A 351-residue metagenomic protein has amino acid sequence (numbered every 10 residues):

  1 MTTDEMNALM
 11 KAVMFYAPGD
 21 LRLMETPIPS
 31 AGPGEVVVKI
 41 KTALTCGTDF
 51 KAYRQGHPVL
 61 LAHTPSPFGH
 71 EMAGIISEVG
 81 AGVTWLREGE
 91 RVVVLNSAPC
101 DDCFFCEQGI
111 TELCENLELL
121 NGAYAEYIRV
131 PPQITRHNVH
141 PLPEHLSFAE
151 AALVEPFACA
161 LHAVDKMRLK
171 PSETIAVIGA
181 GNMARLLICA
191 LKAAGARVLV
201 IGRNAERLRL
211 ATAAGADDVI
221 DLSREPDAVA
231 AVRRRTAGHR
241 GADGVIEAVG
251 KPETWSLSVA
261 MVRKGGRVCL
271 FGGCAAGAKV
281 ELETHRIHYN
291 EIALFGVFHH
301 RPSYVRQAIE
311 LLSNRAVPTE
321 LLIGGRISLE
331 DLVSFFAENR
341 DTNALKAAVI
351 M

Functional and structural regions predicted by a protein language model:
T2-A12, V200, R234, S256-A260 (+1 more regions): C-terminal hydrophobic helical "lid"/dimerization subdomain of Rossmann-like NAD(P)H-dependent oxidoreductases
P29-A43, H57-F104, H140-H145: Glycine-rich beta-strand-centered segment in the early N-terminal region that forms part of a ligand/cofactor-binding
R91, T174, G244, G266-R267 (+1 more regions): Short glycine-centered segments of the SAM/dcSAM-binding site in methyltransferase folds
C100-I178: NAD(P)H dinucleotide-binding glycine-rich loop of Rossmann-like/cofactor-binding domains, especially the beta1-alpha1
V177, K192-L257: Adenosine-nucleotide cofactor-binding segment
A184-R185: N-terminal Rossmann-fold NAD(P) dinucleotide-binding loop
P252-N314, M351: Glycine-rich phosphate-binding loop and adjacent beta-alpha segment of Rossmann(oid) nucleotide-cofactor-binding
